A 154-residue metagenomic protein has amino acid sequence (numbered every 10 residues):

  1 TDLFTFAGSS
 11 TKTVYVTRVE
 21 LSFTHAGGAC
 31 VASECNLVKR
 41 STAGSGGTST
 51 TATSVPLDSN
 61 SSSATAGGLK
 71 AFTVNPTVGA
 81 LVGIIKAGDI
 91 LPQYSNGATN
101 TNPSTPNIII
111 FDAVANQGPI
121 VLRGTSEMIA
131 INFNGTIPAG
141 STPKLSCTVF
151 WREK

Functional and structural regions predicted by a protein language model:
T1-K154: Beta-strand-centric surfaces of beta-sandwich/beta-rich domains
